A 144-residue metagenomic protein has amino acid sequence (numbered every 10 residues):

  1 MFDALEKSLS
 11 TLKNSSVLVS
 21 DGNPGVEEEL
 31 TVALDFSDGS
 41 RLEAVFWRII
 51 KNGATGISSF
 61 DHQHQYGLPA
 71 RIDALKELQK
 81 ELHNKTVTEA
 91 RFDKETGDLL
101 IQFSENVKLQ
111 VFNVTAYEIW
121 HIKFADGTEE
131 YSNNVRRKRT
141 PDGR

Functional and structural regions predicted by a protein language model:
M1-R144: Surface-exposed, interaction-prone regions used to assemble/regulate multi-protein complexes
